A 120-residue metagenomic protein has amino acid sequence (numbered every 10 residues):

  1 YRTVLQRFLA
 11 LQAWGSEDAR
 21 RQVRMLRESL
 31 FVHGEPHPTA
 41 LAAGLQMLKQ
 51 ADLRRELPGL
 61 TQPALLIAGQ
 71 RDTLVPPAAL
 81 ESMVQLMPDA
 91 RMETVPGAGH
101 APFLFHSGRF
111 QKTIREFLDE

Functional and structural regions predicted by a protein language model:
R2-E56: Conserved alpha/beta-hydrolase catalytic His-Asp/Glu region
V4, G44, M83, F110-I114: Hydrophobic alpha-helical packing elements
Q46, L65, R91-E93: Structural signal for short hydrophobic segments within the conserved structured cores of catalytic domains across
G59-L60, L66-A68, D72: Short beta-strand/loop motif that positions the catalytic acidic residue of the alpha/beta-hydrolase fold
T61-Q62, D89: Active-site acidic short loop of glycosyltransferases
T73-A79: Conserved alpha/beta-hydrolase "acid-adjacent" motif
E81-A90: Active-site-adjacent alpha-helix of alpha/beta-hydrolase-fold enzymes
D89-E120: Catalytic active-site module of serine/aspartate enzymes centered on a nucleophile-bearing elbow/loop
